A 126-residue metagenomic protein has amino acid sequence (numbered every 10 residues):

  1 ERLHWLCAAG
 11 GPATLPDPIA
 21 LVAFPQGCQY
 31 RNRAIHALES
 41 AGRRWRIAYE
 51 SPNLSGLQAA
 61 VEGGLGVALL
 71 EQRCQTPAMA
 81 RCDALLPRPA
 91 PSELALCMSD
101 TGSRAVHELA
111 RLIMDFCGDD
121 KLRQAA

Functional and structural regions predicted by a protein language model:
E1, A59-T101: Beta-alpha-beta core module
E1-Q26, E93-T101: Hydrophobic/proline-rich hinge and linker segments of small-molecule sensing/allosteric domains, predominantly
H4, A20, R44-I47, A80: Conserved beta-strand segments of alpha/beta enzyme cores
A13-L15, R43-R46: Short, structured loop/turn "capping" segments at alpha-beta junctions
A20-A41, V106: Secondary-structure junction motif
F24, R44-N53: Short beta-strand-to-loop elements that line the ligand-binding cleft of bilobed periplasmic-binding protein-like
G56: Short active-site alpha-helical segment characteristic of glycosyltransferases and processive polysaccharide synthases
L85-A125: A late-sequence structural motif
